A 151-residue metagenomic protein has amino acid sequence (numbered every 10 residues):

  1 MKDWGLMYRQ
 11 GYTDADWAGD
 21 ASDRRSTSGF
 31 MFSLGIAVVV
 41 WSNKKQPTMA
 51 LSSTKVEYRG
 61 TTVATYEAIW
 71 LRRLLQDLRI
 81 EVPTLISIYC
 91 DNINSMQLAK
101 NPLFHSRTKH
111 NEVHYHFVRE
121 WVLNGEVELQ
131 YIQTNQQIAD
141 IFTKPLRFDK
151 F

Functional and structural regions predicted by a protein language model:
M1-Q10: Amphipathic alpha-helical
Y12-T54: RNase H-like nuclease fold core
S26, K44-F151: RNase H-like nuclease module associated with reverse transcription
